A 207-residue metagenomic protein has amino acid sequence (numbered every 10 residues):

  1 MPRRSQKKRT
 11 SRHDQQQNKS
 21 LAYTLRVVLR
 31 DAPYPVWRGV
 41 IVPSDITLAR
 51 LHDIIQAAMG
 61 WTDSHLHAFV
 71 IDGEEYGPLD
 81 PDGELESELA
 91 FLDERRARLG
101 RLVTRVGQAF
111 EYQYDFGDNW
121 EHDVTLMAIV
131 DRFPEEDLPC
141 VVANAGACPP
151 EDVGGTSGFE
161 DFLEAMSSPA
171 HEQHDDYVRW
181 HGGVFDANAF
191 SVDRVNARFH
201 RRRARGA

Functional and structural regions predicted by a protein language model:
M1-A207: Short linear regulatory motifs enriched in tryptophan with gly/pro/ser
